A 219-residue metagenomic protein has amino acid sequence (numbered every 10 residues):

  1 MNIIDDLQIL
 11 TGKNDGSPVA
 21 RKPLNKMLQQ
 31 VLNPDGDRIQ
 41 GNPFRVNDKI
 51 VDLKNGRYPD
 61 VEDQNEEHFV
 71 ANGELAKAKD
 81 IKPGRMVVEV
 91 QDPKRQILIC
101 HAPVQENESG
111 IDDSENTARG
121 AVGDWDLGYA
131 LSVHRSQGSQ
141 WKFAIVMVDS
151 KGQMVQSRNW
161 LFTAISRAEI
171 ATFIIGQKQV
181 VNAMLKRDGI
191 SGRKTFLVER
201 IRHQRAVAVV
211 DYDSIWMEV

Functional and structural regions predicted by a protein language model:
M1-V219: Core RecA-like ATPase module of SF1/SF2 helicases and allied nucleic-acid translocases
